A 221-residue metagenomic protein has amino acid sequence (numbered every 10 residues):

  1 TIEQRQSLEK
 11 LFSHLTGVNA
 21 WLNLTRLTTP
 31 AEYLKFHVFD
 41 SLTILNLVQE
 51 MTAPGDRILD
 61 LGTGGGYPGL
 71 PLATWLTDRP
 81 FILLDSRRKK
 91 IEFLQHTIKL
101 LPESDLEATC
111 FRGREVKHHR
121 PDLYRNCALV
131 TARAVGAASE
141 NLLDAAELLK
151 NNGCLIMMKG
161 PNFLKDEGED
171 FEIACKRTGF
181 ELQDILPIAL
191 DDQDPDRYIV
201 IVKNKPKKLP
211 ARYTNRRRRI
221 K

Functional and structural regions predicted by a protein language model:
T1-P54, L59, K89, H96-L106: Class I SAM-dependent transferase core
L8, S41, G69, G168 (+1 more regions): A general structural signal for well-ordered alpha-helical segments in protein cores
L22-T25, A31-E32, G65, R133 (+1 more regions): Flexible, active-site-adjacent loop/turn segments at secondary-structure boundaries
D60-G64: Conserved S-adenosyl-L-methionine
G65-D78: Conserved SAM-binding loop of SAM-dependent methyltransferases across substrates and taxa, primarily the Class I
R79-I82, S86-K221: S-adenosylmethionine
